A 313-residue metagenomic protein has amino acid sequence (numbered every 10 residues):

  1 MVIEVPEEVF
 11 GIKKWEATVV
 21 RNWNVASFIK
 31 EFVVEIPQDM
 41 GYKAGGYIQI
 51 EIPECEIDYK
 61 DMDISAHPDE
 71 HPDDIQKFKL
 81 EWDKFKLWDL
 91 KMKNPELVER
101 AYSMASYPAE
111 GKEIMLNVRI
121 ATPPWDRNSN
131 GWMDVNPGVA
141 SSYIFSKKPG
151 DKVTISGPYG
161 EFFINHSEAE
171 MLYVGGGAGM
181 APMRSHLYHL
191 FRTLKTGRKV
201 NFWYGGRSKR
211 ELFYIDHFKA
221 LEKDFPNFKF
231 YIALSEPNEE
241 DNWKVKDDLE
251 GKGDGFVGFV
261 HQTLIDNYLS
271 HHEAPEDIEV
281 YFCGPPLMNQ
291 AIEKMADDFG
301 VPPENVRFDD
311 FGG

Functional and structural regions predicted by a protein language model:
I3-K148, R207, A233-P237: Ferredoxin-reductase
V9, K13-W15, K199-G313: Reductase modules of NAD(P)H-dependent flavoproteins
G45, G179, P285: Short, conserved phosphate/pyrophosphate- and ester-handling motifs at nucleotide-, phospho-/glycolipid
I48, V153-I155: Generic structural signal for buried aliphatic residues
Y143, S156-E168: A short, basic/flexible loop-to-alpha-helix module at the beginning of a structural domain
F163, P182, A291-M295: Phosphate- and divalent-cation-binding pockets in alpha/beta enzyme and binding domains that engage nucleotide-derived
M180-L194: Histidine-anchored nucleotide/phosphate-binding helix
